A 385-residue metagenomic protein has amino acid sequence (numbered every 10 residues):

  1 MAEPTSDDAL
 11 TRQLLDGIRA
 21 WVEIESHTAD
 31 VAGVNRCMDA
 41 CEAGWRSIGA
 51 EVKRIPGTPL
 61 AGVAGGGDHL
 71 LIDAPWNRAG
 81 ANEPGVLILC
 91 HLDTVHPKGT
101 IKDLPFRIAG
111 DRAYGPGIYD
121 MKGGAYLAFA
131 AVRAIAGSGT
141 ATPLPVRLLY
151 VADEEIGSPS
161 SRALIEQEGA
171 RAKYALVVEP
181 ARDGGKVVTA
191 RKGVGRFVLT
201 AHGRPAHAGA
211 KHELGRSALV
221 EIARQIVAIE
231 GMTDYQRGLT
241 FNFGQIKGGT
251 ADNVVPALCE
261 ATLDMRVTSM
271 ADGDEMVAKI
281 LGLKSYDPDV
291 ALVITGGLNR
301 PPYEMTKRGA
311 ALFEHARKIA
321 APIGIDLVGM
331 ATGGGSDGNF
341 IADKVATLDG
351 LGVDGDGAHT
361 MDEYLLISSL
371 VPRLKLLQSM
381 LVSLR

Functional and structural regions predicted by a protein language model:
M1-A9, S26, A43, P180-A181 (+2 more regions): Metal-dependent amide/peptide-bond hydrolase catalytic core, centered on the "pita-bread" metallohydrolase fold
A2-P116, G137, T142, G338: Acidic/His- and Gly-rich active-site-bordering loop/insert found across diverse amide/peptide-bond hydrolases
A79-E83, A109, A131-R147, I229-G238 (+1 more regions): Phosphate-handling active-site elements
L89-C90, L149-V151, L176-E179, T200-H202 (+1 more regions): Short beta-strand segments
D93-A109, L176, A190-T200, K318: Acidic-glycine-rich active-site phosphate/pyrophosphate-binding loop
H96, R112-Y126, H207: Glycine/serine-rich anion-binding loops at beta->alpha junctions that coordinate negatively charged ligand groups
M121-K192, R385: Acidic/histidine-rich catalytic neighborhood of metal-dependent amide-processing enzymes
